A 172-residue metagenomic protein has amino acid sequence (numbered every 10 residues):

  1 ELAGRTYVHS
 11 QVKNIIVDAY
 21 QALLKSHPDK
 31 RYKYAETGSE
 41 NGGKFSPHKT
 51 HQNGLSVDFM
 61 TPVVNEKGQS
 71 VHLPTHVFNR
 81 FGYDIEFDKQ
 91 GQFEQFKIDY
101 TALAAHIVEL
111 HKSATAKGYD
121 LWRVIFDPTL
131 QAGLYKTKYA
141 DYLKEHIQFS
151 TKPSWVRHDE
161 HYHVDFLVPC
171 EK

Functional and structural regions predicted by a protein language model:
E1, R5, H9, S46 (+2 more regions): Catalytic-site microenvironment of enzymes that process N-acetyl-hexosamine-containing cell-wall polysaccharides
E1-Y34, D99-E109, S113-K117, L121: Active-site acidic/histidine clusters and adjacent loop/turn architecture that either coordinate catalytic ions
I15-S46, R123-F149: Extended, low-complexity, intrinsically disordered C-terminal regulatory tails of eukaryotic serine/threonine kinases
P28-K30, N53-V57, H158-Y162: Envelope-exposed proteins and targeting segments
K33-A35, S56-P62, I125, H163-D165: Soluble periplasmic/extracytoplasmic beta-strand elements of cell-envelope proteins
S39-Q90: Acidic/His-rich structured neighborhood in mature extracellular/periplasmic domains
Q69-K172: Catalytic cores and adjacent binding grooves of peptidoglycan-active enzymes
